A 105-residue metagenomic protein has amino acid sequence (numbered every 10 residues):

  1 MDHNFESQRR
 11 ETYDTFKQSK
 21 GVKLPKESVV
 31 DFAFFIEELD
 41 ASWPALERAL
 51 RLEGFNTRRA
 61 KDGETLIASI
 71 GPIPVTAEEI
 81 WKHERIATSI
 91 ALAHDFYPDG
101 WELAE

Functional and structural regions predicted by a protein language model:
M1-E105: Long, contiguous binding/interaction regions
